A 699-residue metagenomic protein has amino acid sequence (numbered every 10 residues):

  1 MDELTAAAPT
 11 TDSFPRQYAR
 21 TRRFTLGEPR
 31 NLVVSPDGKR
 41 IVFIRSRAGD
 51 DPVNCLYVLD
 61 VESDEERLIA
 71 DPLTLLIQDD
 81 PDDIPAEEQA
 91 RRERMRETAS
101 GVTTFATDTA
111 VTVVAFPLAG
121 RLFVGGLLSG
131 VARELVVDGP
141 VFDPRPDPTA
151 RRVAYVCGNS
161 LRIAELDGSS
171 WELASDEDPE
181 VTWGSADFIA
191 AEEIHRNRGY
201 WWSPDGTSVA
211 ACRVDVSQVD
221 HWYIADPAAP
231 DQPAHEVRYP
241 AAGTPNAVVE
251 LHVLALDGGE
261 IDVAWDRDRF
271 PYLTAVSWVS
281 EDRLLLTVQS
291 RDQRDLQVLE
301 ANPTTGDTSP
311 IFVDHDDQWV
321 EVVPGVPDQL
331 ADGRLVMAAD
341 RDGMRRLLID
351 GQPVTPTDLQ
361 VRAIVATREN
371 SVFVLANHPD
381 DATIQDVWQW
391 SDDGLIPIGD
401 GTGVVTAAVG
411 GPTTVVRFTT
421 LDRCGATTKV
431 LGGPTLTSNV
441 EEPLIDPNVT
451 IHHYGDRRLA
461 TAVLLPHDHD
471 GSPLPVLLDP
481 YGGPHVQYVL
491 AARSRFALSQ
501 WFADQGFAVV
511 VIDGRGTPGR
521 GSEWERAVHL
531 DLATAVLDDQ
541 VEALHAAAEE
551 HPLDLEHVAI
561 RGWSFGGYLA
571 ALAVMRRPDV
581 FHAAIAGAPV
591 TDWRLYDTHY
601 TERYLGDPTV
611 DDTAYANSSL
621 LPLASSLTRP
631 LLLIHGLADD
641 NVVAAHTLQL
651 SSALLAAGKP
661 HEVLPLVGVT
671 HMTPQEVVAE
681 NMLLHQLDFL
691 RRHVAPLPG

Functional and structural regions predicted by a protein language model:
M1-I396, D400-V405, T413: Beta-propeller folds
A408-G699: Serine-hydrolase catalytic core recognition
